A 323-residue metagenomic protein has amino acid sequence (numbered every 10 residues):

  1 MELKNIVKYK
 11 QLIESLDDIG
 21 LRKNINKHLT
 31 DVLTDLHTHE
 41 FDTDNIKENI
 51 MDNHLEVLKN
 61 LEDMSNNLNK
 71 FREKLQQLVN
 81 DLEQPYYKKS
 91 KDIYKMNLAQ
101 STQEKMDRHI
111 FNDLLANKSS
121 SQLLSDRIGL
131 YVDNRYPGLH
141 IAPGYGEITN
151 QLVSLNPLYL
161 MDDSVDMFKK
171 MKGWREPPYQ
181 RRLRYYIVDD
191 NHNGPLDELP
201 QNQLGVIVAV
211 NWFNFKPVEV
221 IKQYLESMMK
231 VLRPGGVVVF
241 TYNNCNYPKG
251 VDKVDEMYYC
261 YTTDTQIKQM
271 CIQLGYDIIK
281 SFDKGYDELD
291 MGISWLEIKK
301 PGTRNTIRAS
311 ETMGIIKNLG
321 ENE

Functional and structural regions predicted by a protein language model:
E2-D197, K216-K222, V237-E323: Class I (Rossmann-like) S-adenosyl-L-methionine-dependent methyltransferase catalytic domain, capturing the SAM-binding
V208: A conserved beta-strand element that flanks and buttresses the S-adenosyl-L-methionine
N211-W212: Short catalytic micro-motifs in class I SAM-dependent methyltransferases
K222-P234: A short glycine-rich, Lys/Arg-flanked "PGG" loop and its adjoining helix->strand segment in the class I
